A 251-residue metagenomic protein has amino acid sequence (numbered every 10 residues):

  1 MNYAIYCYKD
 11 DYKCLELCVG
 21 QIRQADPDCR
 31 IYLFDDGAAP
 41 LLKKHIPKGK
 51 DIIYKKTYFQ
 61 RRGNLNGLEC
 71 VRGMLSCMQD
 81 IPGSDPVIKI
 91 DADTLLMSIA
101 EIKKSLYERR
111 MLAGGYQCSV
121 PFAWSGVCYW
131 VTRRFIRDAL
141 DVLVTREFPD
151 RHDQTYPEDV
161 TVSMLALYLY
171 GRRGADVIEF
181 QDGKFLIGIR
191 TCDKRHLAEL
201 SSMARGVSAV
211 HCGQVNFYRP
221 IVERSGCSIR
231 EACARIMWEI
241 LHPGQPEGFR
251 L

Functional and structural regions predicted by a protein language model:
M1-L17: N-proximal low-complexity "stem/linker" segments adjacent to membrane-targeting elements
L17-C29: Short, acidic, metal-binding catalytic loop of nucleotide-sugar glycosyltransferases
D26, I81-P82, R109-R110: A structural signal for short coil/turn segments at secondary-structure junctions
Y32-D35: Short internal beta-strands
G37-S84: Active-site-proximal specificity loops/subdomain of glycosyltransferases
N64, T94-Y168, R172: Conserved catalytic core of nucleotide-sugar-dependent glycosyltransferases
S84-L95: Short beta-strand-to-loop acidic/aromatic patch adjacent to the donor-nucleotide binding site
H152-L251: C-terminal catalytic/acceptor-binding lobe
